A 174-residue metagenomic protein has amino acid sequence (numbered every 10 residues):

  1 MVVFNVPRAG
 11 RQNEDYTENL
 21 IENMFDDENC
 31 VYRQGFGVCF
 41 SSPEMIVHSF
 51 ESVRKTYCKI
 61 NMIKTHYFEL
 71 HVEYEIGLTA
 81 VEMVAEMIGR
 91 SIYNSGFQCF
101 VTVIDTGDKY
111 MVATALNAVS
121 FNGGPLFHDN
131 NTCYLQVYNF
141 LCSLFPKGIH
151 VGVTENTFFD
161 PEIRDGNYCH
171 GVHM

Functional and structural regions predicted by a protein language model:
M1-M174: N-terminal nicking endonuclease/strand-transfer module with a His-rich metal-binding environment and a catalytic Tyr
